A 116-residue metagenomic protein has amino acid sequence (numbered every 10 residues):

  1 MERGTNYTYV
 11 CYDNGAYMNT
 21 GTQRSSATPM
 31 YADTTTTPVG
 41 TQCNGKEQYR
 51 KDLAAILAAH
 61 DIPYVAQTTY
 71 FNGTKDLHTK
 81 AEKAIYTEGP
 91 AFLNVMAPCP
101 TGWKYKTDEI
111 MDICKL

Functional and structural regions predicted by a protein language model:
E2-Y7, Y12, A16-L116: Glycine-rich ThDP/TPP pyrophosphate-binding loop and its adjacent helix/strand module within ThDP-dependent enzymes
